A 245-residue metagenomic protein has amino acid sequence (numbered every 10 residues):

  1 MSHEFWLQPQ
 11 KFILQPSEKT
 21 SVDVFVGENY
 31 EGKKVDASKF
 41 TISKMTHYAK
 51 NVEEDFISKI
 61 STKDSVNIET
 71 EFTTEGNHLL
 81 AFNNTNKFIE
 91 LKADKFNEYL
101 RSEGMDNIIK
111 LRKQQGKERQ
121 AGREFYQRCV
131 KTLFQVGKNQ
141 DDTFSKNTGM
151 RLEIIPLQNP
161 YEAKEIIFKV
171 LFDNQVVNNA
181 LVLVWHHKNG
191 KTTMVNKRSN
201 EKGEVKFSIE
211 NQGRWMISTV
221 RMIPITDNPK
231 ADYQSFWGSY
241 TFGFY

Functional and structural regions predicted by a protein language model:
M1-T20, S102-I166, L171-V176, K188-G190 (+1 more regions): Beta-strand-rich domain onsets/edges
M1-T62: Start-of-domain marker
N29-D36, K169-V177: Structural motif
S38-F40, N174-H186: Short, ordered, surface-exposed loop/turn motifs in non-cytosolic proteins
K44-E53, L181-N196: Short amphipathic beta-strand segments in non-cytosolic proteins
H47-L91: Mid-chain, structured segments of secreted extracytoplasmic proteins
D64-V66, R198-G213: Glycine-centered loop-to-beta-strand initiation motif
T85-K95, I223-N228: Short acidic/polar inter-strand loop motif in beta-rich domains
